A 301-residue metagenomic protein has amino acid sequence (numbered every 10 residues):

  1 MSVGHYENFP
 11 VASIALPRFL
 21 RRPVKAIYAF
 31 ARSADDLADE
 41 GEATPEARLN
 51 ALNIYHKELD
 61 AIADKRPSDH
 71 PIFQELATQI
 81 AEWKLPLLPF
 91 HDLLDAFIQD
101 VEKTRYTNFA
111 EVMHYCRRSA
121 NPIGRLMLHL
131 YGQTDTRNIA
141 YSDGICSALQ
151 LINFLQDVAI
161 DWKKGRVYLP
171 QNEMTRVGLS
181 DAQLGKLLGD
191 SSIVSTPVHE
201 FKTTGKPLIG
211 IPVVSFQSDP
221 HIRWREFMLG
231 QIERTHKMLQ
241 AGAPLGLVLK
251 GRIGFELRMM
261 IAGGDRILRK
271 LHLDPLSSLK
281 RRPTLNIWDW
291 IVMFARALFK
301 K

Functional and structural regions predicted by a protein language model:
M1-L149, L155-K301: Catalytic cores of Mg2+-dependent Asp-rich isoprenoid enzymes
